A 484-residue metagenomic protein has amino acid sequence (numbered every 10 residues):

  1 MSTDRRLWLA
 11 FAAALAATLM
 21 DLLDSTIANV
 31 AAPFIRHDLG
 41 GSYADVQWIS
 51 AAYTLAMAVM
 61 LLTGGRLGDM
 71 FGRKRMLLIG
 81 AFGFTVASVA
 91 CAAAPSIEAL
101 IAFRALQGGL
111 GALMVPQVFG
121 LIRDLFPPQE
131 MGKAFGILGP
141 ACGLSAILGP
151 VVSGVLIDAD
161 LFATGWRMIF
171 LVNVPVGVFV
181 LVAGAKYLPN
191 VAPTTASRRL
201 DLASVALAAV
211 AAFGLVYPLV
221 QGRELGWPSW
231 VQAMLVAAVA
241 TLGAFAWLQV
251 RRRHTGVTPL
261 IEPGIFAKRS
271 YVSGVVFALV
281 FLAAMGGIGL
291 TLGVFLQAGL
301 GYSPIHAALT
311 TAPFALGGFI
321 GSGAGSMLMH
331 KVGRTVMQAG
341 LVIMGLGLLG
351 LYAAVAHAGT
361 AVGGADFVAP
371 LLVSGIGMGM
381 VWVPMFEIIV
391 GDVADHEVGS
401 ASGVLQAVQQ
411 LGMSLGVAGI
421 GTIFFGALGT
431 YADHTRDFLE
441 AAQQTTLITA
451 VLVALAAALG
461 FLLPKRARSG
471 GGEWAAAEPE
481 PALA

Functional and structural regions predicted by a protein language model:
M1-R6, L463-A484: Intrinsic disorder in cytosolic terminal tails and internal cytosolic loops of multi-pass membrane transporters
L9-L23, A28-V30, V231-M234, T241 (+2 more regions): 12-transmembrane solute porter fold
A31-M60, I97-A102, I305, L309: Extracellular/periplasmic helix-loop-helix junction of adjacent transmembrane segments in MFS-like secondary
F34, G65-R66, M70, V155 (+1 more regions): Membrane-interface helix termini in secondary transporters
D38-G40, G72, A93-A99, G301 (+2 more regions): Helix-breaking motifs and short loop linkers at transmembrane-helix boundaries and internal kinks in secondary membrane
A51-G65, G111-F119, A312-G325: Central cavity-lining transmembrane alpha-helices of secondary-active solute carriers, predominantly the Major
R75-A203: Helix-loop-helix hairpins in multi-pass membrane proteins, especially solute transporters
D158-F277, A284, Y302-S303, T310 (+1 more regions): Hydrophobic transmembrane-helix bundles of small-molecule transporters
